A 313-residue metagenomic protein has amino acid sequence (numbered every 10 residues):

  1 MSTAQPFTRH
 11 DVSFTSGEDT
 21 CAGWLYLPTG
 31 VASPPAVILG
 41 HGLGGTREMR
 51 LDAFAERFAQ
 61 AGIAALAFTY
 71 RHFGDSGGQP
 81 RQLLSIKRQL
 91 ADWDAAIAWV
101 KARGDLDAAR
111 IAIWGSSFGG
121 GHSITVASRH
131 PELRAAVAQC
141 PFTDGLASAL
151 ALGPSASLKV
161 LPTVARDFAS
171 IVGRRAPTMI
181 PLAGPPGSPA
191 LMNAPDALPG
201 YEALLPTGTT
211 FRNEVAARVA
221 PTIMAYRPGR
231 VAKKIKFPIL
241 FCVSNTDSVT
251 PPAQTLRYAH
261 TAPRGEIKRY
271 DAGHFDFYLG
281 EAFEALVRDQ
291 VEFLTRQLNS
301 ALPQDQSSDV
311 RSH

Functional and structural regions predicted by a protein language model:
M1-A32: N-terminal cap/lid segment of alpha/beta-hydrolase-fold proteins
G17, R47-R50, F73-A108, A112 (+1 more regions): Catalytic nucleophile-loop/oxyanion-hole region of alpha/beta-hydrolase and closely related hydrolase-like folds
G44-E56, Y70, A253: The serine-hydrolase catalytic nucleophile loop
R57-G77: Conserved alpha/beta-hydrolase
I124-L204: Alpha/beta-hydrolase-fold enzymes
I235, F241-V243: Short beta-strand/loop motif that positions the catalytic acidic residue of the alpha/beta-hydrolase fold
S248-Q254: Conserved alpha/beta-hydrolase "acid-adjacent" motif
D271-H313: Catalytic active-site module of serine/aspartate enzymes centered on a nucleophile-bearing elbow/loop
